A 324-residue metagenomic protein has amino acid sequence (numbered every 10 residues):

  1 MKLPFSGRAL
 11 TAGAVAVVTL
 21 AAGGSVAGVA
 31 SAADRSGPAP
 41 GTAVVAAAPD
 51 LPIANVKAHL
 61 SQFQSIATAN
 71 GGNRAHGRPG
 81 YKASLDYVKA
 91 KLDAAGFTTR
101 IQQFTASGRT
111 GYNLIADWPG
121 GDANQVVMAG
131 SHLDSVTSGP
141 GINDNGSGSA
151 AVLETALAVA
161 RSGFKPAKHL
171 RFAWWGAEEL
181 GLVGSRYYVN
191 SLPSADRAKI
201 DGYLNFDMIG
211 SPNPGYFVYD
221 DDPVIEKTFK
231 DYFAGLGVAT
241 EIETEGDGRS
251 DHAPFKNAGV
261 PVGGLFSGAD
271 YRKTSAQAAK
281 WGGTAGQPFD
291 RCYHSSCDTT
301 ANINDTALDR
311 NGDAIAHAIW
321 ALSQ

Functional and structural regions predicted by a protein language model:
M1-A33: Secretory targeting and sorting signals
A32-P79, W118-P119, I200: N-terminal hydrophobic or amphipathic helices/low-complexity stretches enriched in small/hydrophobic/Pro/Gly
A43-L51, A69-G80, T98, Q103-F104 (+6 more regions): Second-shell loop/turn segments in exported
L51, W175-K273: Metal-dependent peptidase/peptidase-like ectodomains
N55-A58, Q62, P79-T99, S147-E154 (+7 more regions): Extracytoplasmic/secreted proteins, especially bacterial periplasmic and envelope-associated proteins
S61-P119: A non-catalytic alpha/beta surface segment that caps or lines the substrate-entry region of metallo-dependent hydrolase
A116, A129-L182, I315: Alpha-helical metal-binding/catalytic segments enriched in His/Glu/Asp
T274-Q324: His/Asp/Glu-rich mid-to-C-terminal helical/loop segments that flank catalytic regions of hydrolases
